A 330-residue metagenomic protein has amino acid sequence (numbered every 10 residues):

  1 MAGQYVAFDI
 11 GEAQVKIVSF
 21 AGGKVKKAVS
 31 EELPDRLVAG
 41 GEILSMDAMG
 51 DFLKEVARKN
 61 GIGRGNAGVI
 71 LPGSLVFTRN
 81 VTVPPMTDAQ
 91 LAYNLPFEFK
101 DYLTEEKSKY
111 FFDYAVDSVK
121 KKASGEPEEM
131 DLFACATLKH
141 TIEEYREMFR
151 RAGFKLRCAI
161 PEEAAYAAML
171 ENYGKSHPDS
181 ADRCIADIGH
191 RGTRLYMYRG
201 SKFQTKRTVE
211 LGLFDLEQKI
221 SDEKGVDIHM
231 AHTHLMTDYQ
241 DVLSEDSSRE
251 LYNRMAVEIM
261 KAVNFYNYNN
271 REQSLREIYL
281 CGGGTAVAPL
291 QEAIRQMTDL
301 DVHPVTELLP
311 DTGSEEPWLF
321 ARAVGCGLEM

Functional and structural regions predicted by a protein language model:
M1-D35, G63-P72, K175-T205, V209-D215 (+1 more regions): Gly/Thr-rich phosphate-binding beta-strand-loop-beta motif of the actin/hexokinase/Hsp70
A28-K59, V242-S247, S314-E315: N-terminal phosphate-binding loop and adjacent alpha-helix
L37-V38, H140-A168, K202-L243: Glycine-rich phosphate-binding loop plus the immediately following alpha-helix
L71-Y173, L309-P310: Active-site neighborhood for divalent-cation/phosphate handling
A165-A168, T285, H303-M330: Glycine-rich phosphate-binding/hydrolytic loop that grips phosphoryl groups
D222-E223, H229-E277, G284: Adenine-nucleotide phosphate-binding core of ATP-dependent small-molecule kinases
Q273-M297: Glycine-rich phosphate-binding loops at beta-strand->alpha-helix junctions
